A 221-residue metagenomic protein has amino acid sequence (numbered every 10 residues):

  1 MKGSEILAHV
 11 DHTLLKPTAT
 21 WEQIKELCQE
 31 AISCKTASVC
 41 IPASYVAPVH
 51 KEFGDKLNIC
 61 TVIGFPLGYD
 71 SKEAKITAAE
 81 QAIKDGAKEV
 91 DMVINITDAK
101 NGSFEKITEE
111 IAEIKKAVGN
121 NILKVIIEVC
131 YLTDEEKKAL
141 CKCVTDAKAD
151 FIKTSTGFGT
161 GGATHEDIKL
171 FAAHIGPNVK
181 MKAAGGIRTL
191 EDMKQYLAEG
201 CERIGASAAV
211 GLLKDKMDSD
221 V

Functional and structural regions predicted by a protein language model:
M1-K84, K138-A139, C143-T145: Conserved N-terminal beta1-alpha1 strand-loop-helix module at the mouth
M1-Q29, E113, L170-K180, I187-V221: Alpha/beta catalytic cores of nucleotide-metabolism and tRNA/nucleoside-modifying enzymes
D11, V49, A82, V125 (+3 more regions): Conserved, mostly hydrophobic/aromatic
K35, K56, G86, G119-N120 (+2 more regions): Glycine-centered short loops/turns at secondary-structure junctions
C40-P42, K88-I94, N120-E128, I152-T154: Short beta-strand segments at enzyme active-site cores
A43-L67, G102-K124, V129-Y131, D146 (+1 more regions): Alpha-helix-loop-beta-strand connector modules within alpha/beta enzyme cores
T61-P66, K84-A99, D146-G162, A183-M193 (+1 more regions): Glycine-rich phosphate-binding active-site loops on the catalytic face of alpha/beta enzymes
D70-Q81, L132-C143, E166-P177, M181 (+1 more regions): Catalytic cores of alpha/beta
